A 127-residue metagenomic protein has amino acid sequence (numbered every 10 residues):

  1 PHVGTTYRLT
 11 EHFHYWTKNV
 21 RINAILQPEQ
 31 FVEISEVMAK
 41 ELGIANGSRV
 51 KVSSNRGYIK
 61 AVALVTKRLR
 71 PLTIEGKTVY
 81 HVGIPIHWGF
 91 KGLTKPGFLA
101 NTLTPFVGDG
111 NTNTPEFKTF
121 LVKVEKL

Functional and structural regions predicted by a protein language model:
P1-V20: Long, low-complexity segments enriched in small/aliphatic residues
Y15-L127: Long, contiguous, secondary-structure-rich segments that constitute the structural scaffold of globular domains
